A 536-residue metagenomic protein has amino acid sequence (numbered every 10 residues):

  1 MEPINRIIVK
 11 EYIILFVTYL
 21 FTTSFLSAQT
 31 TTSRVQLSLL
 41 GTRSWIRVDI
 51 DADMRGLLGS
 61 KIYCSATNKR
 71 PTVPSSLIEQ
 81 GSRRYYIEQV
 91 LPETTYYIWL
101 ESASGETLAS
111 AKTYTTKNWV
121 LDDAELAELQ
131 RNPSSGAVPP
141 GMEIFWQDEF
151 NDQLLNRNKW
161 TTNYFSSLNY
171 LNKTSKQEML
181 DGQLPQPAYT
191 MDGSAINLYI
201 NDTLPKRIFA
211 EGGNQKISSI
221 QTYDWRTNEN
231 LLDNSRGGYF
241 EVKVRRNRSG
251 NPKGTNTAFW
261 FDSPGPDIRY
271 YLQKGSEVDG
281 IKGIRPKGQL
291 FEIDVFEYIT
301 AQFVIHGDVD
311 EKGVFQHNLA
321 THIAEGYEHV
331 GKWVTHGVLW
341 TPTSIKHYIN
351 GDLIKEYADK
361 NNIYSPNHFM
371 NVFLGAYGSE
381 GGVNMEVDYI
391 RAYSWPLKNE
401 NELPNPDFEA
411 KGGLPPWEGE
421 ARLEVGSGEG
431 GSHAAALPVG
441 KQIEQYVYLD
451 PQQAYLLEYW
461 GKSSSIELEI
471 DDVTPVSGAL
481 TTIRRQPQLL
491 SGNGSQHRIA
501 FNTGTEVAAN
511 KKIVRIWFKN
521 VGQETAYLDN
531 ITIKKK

Functional and structural regions predicted by a protein language model:
Q29-G56, L108-A124: Pro/Thr/Ser/Gly-rich low-complexity, intrinsically disordered linker/stalk tracts
G59-P92: Recognizes extended acidic, P/S/T-rich segments that occur within or adjacent to Ig-like beta-sandwich modules
Y96, R236-R248, F408, K441-L468 (+2 more regions): Extra-cytoplasmic beta-strand recognition segments
Y97-E101, E458, R515-W517: Extracellular recognition modules
V120-E400, I533: GH16 jelly-roll
N256-W260, F408, Q496-K535: Extracellular beta-strand ligand-recognition surfaces/modules
W260-Y270, W460-S491, S495: Extracellular ligand-binding interfaces
G288, F296, T300, G478-K511: Extracellular carbohydrate recognition and processing domains and analogous Trp-centered ligand-binding platforms
